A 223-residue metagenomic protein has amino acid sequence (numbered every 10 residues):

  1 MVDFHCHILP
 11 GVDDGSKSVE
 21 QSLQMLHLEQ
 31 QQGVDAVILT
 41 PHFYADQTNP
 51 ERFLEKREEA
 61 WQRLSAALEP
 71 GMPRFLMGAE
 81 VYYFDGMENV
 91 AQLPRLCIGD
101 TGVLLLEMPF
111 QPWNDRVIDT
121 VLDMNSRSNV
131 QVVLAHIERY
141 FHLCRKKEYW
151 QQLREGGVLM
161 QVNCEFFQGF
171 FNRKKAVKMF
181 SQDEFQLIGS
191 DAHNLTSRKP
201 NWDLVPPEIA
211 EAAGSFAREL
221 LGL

Functional and structural regions predicted by a protein language model:
M1-M72: An N-terminally biased module of ancient metal coordination in phosphate/nucleic-acid-related enzymes
H5, P41, F75, H136 (+1 more regions): Divalent metal-coordination and catalytic microenvironments
Q30, S126, F180-S181: Non-catalytic positions within long, well-ordered alpha-helices that form the structural scaffold/packing of enzyme
D35-A36, V130, Q186: Short acidic/polar active-site loop segments enriched in Thr and Asp
Y44-Q47, Y83-F84, E138-C144, F167-F171 (+1 more regions): Active-site environment of divalent metal-dependent phosphoester hydrolases
T48-Q161: Extended substrate/RNA-proximal surfaces in nucleic-acid metabolism proteins
E184-P200: Short acidic/histidine-rich active-site segments
W202-L223: Mid-to-C-terminal alpha-helical segments outside catalytic/metal-binding sites
